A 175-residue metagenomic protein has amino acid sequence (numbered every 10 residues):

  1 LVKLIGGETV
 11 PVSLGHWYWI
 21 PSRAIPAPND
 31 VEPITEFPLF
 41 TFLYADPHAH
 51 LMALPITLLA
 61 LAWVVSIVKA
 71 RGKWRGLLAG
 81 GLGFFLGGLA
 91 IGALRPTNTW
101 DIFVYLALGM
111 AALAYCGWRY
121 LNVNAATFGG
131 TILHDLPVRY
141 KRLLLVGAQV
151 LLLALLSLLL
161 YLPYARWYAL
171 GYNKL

Functional and structural regions predicted by a protein language model:
L1-L43, Y168-L175: Aromatic-rich transmembrane-lumenal/periplasmic boundary elements in polytopic membrane proteins
T41-Y44, F84-T97: Membrane-interface alpha helices of multi-pass inner-membrane proteins
L51-L59, F103, A107: Membrane-embedded alpha-helical segments of multi-pass membrane proteins, especially the transmembrane helices
K69-L82, R119-V146: Membrane-interfacial, low-structure loops and terminal tails that flank and connect transmembrane helices in multi-pass
G81-L86, F103, G147, L151: Hydrophobic alpha-helical transmembrane segments
L106-Y115: Hydrophobic transmembrane alpha-helices of multi-pass, membrane-embedded glycosylation machinery
L152-K174: Membrane-lumen/periplasm interface segments of specific transmembrane helices in polyprenyl phosphate-linked
